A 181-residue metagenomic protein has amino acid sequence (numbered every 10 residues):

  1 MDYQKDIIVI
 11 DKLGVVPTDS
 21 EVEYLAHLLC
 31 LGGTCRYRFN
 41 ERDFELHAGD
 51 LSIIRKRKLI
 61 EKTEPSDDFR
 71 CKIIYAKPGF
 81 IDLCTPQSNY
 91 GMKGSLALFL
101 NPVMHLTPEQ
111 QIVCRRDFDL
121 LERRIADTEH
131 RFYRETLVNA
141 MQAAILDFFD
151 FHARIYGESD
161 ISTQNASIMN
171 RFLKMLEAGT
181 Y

Functional and structural regions predicted by a protein language model:
M1-S52, R57: Generic protein-terminus/edge-of-domain signal
V15-V22, K62-P65, D160-I161: Short histidine-centered beta-strand/loop micro-motifs that create catalytic or ligand/metal-coordination sites
A26, V113-L120, A140, A144-D147: Amphipathic, well-ordered alpha-helical segments in soluble domains
R36-R38, I60-D67: Short beta-strand His + acidic residue motifs that chelate non-heme Fe in jelly-roll/DSBH and cupin folds
S52, K56-K62, I81-D82: Histidine-centered metal-chelating micro-motifs
P65-D127: A hydrophobic/aromatic-rich effector-binding and dimerization subdomain of bacterial HTH-type transcriptional regulators
N89-A97, Q142-A153: Short, charged, low-hydrophobicity "junction" segments
L106, T128-T136, F148-Y181: Short, Lys/Arg-enriched, Trp-marked, Pro/Gly-tolerant hinge/linker segments that flank
